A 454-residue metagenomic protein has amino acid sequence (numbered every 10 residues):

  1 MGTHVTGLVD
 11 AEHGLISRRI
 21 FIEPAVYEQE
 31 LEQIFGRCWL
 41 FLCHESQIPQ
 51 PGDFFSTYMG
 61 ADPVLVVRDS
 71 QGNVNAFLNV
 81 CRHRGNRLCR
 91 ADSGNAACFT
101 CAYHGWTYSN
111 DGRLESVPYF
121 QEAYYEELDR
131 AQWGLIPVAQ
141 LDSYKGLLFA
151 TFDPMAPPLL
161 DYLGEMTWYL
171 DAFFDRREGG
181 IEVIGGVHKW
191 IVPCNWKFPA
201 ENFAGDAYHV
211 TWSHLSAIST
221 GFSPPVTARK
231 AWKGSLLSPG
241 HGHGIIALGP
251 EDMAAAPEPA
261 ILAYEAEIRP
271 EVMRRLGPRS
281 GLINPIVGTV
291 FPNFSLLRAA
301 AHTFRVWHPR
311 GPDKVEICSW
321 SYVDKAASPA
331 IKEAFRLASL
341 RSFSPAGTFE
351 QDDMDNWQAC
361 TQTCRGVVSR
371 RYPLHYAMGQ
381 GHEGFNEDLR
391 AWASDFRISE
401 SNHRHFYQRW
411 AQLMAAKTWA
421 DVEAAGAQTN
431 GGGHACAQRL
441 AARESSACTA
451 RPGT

Functional and structural regions predicted by a protein language model:
G2-R18: Short, contiguous pre-domain boundary segments
E12, R19-I20, P24-F35, L40-M59: Glycine/alanine-rich phosphate-binding loops at beta-alpha junctions
F35-W39, N86, Y208: Generic structural signal for secondary-structure transition and capping sites
R37-P49, Y119-Y125, P285-F291: Short Pro/Gly-enriched beta-strand edge/turn motifs at strand-loop
Q47-P154, P158-W168: Rieske [2Fe-2S] iron-sulfur-binding domain
A139-T454: C-terminal catalytic domain of Rieske-type non-heme iron oxygenases
